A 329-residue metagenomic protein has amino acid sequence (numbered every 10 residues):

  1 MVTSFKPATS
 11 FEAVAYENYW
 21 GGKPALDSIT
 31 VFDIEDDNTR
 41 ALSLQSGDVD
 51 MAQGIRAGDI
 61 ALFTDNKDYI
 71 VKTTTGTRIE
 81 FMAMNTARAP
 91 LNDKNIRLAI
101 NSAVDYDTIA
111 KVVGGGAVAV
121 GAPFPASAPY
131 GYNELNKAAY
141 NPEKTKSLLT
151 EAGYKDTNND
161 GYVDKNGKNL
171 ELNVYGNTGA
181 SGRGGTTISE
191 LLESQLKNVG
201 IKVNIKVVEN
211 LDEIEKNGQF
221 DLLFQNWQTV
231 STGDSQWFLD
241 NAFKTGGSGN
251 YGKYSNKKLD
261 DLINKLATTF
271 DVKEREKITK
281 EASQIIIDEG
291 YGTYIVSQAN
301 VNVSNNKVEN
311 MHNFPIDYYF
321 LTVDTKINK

Functional and structural regions predicted by a protein language model:
M1-P24, S28, P142-E143, S147: Gly/Pro-rich hinge or "lid" segments in bacterial periplasmic/extracellular proteins
K6, S10, A103-Y132, G184-E193 (+1 more regions): Detector for C-terminal structural segments
P7, D156-V230, N300: Ligand/substrate-recognition segments at binding pockets and active sites
V14-Y19, T74-A99, V112, P129-L135: A bilobed periplasmic-binding-protein/Venus flytrap-type ligand-binding module shared by bacterial periplasmic
Y16-L62, K202: Ligand-site clamp/hinge motif
K23-D27, K94, A139-N173: Immediate post-signal peptide segment of exported/extracytoplasmic ligand-binding proteins
I55-N66, T229-D234: A ligand-binding cleft/hinge motif common to bilobed small-molecule-binding domains
N85, S102, A119-N158, G179-G185: Structural transition elements
